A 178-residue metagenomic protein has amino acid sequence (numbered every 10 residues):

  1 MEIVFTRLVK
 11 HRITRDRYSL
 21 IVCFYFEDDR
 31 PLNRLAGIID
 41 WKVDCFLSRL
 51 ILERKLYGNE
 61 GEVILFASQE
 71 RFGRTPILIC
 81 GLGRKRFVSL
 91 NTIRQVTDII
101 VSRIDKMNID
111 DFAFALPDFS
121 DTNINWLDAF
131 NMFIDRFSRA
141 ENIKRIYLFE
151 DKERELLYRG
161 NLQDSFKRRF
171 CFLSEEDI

Functional and structural regions predicted by a protein language model:
M1-I178: Glycine-/small-residue-enriched capping loops at alpha/beta junctions
